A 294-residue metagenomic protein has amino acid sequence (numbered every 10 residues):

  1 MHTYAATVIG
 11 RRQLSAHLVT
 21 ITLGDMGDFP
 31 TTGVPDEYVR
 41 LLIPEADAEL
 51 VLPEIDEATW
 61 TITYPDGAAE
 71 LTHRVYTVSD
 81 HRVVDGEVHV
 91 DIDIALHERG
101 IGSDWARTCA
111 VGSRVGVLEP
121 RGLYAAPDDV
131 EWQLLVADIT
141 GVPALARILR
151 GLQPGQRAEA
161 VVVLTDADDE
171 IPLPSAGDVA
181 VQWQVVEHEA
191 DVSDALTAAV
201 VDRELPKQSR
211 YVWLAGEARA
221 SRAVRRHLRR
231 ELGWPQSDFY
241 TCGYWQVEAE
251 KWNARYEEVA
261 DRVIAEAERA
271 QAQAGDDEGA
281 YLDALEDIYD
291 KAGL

Functional and structural regions predicted by a protein language model:
M1-L294: Extended, composition-driven regions rather than compact fold-specific motifs
